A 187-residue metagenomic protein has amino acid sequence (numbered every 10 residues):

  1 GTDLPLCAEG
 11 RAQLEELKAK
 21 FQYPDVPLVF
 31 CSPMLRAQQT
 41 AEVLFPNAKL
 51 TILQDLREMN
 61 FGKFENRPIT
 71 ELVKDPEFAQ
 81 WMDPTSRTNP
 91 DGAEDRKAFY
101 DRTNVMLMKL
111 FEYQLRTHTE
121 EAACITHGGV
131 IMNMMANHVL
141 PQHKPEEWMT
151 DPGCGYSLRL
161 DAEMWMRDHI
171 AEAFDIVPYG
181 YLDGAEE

Functional and structural regions predicted by a protein language model:
G1-A48: Active-site-proximal alpha-helix that buttresses catalytic centers in soluble enzyme cores
L4-P5, L44-R102: Phosphate-handling substructures
E15-A19, Y100, N104-L115: Generic structural signal for well-ordered alpha-helical scaffold segments
K20, V43, N47, K109 (+2 more regions): Active-site catalytic microenvironments for nucleophilic, acid-base chemistry
P27, H118-G128: Generic beta-sheet signal
C31-S32, D101, I125-T126: Short beta-strand scaffold positions
R36-Q38, E58-M59, V130-M132: Short, active-site-adjacent cap segments at secondary-structure transitions
M59-T70, E112-E120, M135-E187: Acidic, low-complexity terminal tails and accessory targeting/binding regions of phosphate-metabolizing enzymes
